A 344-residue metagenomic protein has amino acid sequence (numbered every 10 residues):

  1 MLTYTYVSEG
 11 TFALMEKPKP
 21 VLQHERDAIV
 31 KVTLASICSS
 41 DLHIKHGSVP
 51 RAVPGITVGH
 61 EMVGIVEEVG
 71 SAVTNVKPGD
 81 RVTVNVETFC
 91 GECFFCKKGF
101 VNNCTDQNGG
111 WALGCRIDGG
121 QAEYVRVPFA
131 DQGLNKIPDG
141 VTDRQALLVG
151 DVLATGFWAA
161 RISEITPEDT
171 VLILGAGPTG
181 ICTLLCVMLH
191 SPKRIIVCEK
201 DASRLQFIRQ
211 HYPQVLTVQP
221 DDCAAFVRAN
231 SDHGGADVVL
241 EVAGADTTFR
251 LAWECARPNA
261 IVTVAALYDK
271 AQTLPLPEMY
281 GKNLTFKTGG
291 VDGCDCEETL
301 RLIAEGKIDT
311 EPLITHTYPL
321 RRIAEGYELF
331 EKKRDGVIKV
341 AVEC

Functional and structural regions predicted by a protein language model:
M1, F226, R250-E254, G293-C344: C-terminal hydrophobic helical "lid"/dimerization subdomain of Rossmann-like NAD(P)H-dependent oxidoreductases
P20-A35, S48-K97, P138-V141: Glycine-rich beta-strand-centered segment in the early N-terminal region that forms part of a ligand/cofactor-binding
L34, N85, L240-V242, C344: Short, well-ordered coil/turn residues at beta-beta hairpins and beta-strand->alpha-helix junctions within
E67, I196, T263, K287: Conserved beta-strand positions in the Rossmann-like core of class I SAM-dependent methyltransferases
E92-L174: NAD(P)H dinucleotide-binding glycine-rich loop of Rossmann-like/cofactor-binding domains, especially the beta1-alpha1
K136-D221: Mid-domain Rossmann-like dinucleotide-binding core that forms the NAD(H)/NADP(H) cofactor-binding site
S163, M188, L205-T285, A324: Glycine-rich cofactor phosphate-binding loops and adjacent beta1-alpha1 units of small-molecule cofactor enzyme domains
E199, A266, G290: Conserved acidic E/D residue at the C-terminus of a beta-strand in Rossmann-like folds
